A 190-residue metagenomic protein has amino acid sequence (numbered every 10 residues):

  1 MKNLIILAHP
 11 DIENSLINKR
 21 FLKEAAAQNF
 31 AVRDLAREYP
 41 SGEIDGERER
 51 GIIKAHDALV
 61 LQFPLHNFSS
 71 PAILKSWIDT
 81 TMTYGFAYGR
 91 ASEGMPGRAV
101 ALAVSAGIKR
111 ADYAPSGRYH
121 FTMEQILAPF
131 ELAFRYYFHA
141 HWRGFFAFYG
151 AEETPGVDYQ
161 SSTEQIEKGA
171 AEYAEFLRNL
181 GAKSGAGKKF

Functional and structural regions predicted by a protein language model:
M1-R33, E164-K168, E172-E175: N-terminal beta1-alpha1 ligand-phosphate binding loop
L4-I6, R33, V60, A101-A103 (+1 more regions): Hydrophobic/aromatic beta-strand patches that form the interior of the parallel beta-sheet core in alpha/beta enzyme
P10-I12, E38-P40, G117-H120, A151-E153: Short histidine/acidic/glycine/proline-rich micro-motifs that form metal- and phosphate-coordinating active-site loops
L16-R20, I44, A72-S76: Generic recognition of short, well-ordered alpha-helical segments
L22-K23, E131-F190: Glycine-rich phosphate/pyrophosphate-binding loop and the adjoining helix
F30-K54: N-terminal beta-loop-helix "entrance" segment that forms/cooperates in small-molecule cofactor or anionic ligand
L35-R37, L65, A147: Active-site loop/turn elements of alpha/beta-hydrolase fold enzymes, especially the short glycine-/histidine-rich
E47-E131: Helix-loop-strand module that forms the ligand-binding subsite of alpha/beta enzymes
